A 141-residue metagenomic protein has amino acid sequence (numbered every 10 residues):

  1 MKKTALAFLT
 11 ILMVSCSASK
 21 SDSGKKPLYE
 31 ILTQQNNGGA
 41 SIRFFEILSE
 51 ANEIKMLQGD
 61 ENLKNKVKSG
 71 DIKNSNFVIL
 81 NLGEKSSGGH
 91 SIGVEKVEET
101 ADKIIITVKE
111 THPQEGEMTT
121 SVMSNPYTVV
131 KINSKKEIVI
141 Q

Functional and structural regions predicted by a protein language model:
M1-G24: Bacterial Sec-dependent N-terminal signal peptides
C16-Q141: Exposed, flexible binding/inhibitory loops of compact, secreted disulfide-stabilized domains
